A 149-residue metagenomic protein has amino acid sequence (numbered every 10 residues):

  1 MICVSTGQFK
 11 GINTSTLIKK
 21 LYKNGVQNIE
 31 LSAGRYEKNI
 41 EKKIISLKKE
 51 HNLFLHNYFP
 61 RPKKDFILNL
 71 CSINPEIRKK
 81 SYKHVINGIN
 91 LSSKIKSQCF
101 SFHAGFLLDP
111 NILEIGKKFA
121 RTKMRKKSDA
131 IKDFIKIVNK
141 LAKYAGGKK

Functional and structural regions predicted by a protein language model:
M1-N87, S93: N-terminal pre-domain/capping segments
N74-K149: Active-site acidic/histidine proton-transfer and metal-coordination neighborhood in alpha/beta enzyme cores
